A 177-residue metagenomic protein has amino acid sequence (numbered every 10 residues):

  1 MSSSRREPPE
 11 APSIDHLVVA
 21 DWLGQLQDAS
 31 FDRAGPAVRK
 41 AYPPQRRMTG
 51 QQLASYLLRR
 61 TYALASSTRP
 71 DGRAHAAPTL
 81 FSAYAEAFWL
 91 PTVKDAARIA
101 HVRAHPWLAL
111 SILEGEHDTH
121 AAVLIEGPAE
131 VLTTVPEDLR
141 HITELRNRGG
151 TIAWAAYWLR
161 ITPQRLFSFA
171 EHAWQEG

Functional and structural regions predicted by a protein language model:
M1-M48, H117-G177: Charged, gly/pro-rich active-site loop segments
A37-R69: Short, conserved active-site entrance elements at the starts or edges of catalytic domains
R60-K94, L110-L113, A121-L124: Short beta-strand segments
A63, F88, L108, A129-E130 (+1 more regions): Short beta-strand segments in beta-sandwich/barrel cores
K94-A96, P106-S111, L139-G149: Short acidic (Asp/Glu) patches
A96-R98, Q175-E176: Short, surface-exposed beta-strand-loop junctions and turns on beta-sheet-rich folds
